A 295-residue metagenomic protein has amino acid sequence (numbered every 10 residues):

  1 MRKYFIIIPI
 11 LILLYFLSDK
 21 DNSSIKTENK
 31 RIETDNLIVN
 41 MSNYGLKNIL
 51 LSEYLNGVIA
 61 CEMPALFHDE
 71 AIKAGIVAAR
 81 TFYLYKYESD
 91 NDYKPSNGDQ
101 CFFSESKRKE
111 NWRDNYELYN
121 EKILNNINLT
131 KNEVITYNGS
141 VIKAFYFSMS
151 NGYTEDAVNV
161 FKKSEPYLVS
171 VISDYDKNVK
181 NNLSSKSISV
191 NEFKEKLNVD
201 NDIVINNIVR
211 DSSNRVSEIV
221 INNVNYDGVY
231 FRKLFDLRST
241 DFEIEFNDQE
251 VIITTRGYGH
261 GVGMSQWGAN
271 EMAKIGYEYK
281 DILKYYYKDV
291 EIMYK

Functional and structural regions predicted by a protein language model:
M1-K295: Conserved, single-site charged/polar hotspot
